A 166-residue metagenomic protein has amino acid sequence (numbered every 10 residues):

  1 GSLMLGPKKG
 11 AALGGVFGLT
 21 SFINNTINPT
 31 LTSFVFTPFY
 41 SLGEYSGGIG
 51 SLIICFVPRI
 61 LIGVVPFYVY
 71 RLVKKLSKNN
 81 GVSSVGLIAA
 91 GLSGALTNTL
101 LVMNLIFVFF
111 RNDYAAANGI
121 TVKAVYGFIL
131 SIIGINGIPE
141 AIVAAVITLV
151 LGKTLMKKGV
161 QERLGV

Functional and structural regions predicted by a protein language model:
G1-V166: Loop-helix junctions at membrane interfaces
